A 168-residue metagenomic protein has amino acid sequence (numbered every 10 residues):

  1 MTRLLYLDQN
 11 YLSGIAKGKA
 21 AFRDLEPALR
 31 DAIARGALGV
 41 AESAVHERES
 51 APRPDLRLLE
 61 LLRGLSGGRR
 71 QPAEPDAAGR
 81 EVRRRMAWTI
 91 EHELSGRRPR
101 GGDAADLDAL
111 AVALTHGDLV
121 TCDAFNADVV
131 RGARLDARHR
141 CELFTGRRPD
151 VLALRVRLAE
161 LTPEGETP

Functional and structural regions predicted by a protein language model:
M1-A44, R48-L65, R69-R100, D128-R138 (+2 more regions): Short, well-structured N-terminal submotif of metal-dependent ribonuclease cores
G36-G39, T115-L119: Short active-site oxyanion
S50, A104-H116: Acidic, metal-associated active-site segment
C122: Short beta-strand and adjacent tight-turn residues that come in two discontinuous sequence segments and form the edges
L143-P168: Asp-based, Mg2+/Mn2+-dependent phosphohydrolase catalytic module
